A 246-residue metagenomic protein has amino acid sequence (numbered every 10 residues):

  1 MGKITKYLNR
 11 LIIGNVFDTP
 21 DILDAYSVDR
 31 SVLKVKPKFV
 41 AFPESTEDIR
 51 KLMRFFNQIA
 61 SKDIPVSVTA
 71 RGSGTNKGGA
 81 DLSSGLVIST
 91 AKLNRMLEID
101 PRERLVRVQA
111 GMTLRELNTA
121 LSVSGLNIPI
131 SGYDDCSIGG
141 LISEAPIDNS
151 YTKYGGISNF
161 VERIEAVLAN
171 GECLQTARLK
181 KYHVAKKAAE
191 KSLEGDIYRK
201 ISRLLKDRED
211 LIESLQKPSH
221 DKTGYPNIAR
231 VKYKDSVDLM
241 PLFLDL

Functional and structural regions predicted by a protein language model:
M1-V66, S73-R104: N-terminal flexible segment immediately upstream of the FAD-binding catalytic core in FAD-dependent oxidoreductases
D18-T19, R71, L117, S131: Residue-level detector of family-conserved "landmark" positions at structurally sensitive sites
A41, I49, V106-V108, I142 (+1 more regions): Hydrophobic aliphatic residue packing
S67-T69, R107, P129: Structural detector of well-ordered beta-strand residues that form the stable sheet scaffold of enzyme domains
V68-K77, G132-G139: Short, glycine/charge-rich beta-strand/loop segments that flank catalytic centers and engage negatively charged groups
M96-I99, A110, L114-L246: FAD-binding subdomain of flavoenzyme oxidoreductases
